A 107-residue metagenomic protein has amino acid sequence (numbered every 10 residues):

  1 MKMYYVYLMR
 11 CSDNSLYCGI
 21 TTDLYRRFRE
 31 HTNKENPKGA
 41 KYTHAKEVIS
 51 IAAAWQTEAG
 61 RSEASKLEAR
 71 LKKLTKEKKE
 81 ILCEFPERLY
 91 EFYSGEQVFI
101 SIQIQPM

Functional and structural regions predicted by a protein language model:
M1-C18, T22-M107: Structure-specific nucleic-acid interaction/processing domains
